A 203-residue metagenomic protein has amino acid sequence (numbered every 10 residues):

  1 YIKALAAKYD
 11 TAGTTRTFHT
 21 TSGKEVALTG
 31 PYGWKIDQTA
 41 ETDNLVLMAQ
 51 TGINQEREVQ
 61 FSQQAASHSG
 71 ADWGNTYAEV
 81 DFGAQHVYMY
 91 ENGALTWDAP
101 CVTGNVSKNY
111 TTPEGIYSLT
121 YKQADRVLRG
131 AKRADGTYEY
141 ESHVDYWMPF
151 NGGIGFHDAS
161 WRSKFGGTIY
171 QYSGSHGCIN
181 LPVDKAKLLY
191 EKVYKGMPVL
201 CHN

Functional and structural regions predicted by a protein language model:
Y1-Y77: Short glycine/threonine-rich beta-strand-turn micro-motifs
K3-A4, T39, D43, L47 (+2 more regions): Solvent-exposed, polar/charged alpha-helical surfaces in well-ordered, non-transmembrane soluble domains, broadly
T14, E114, G130-N203: Exported/periplasmic cell-wall-interacting domains
T51-G52, T111-A124: Short, surface-exposed secondary-structure junctions/capping segments
A65-N109: A structural motif detector for short, solvent-exposed N-terminal "entry" segments of globular domains
A78-V80, Y88-Y90, W97-A99, S118-Y121 (+4 more regions): Structural recognition of the beta-strand scaffold that forms the well-ordered cores of secreted hydrolase catalytic
Q85-V87, L95-T96, G104-K108, Q123-V127 (+3 more regions): Solvent-exposed loop/turn segments at secondary-structure junctions within structured extracellular/periplasmic domains
N105-I116, I169: Short, surface-exposed linear segments at secondary-structure transitions and domain or protein termini
